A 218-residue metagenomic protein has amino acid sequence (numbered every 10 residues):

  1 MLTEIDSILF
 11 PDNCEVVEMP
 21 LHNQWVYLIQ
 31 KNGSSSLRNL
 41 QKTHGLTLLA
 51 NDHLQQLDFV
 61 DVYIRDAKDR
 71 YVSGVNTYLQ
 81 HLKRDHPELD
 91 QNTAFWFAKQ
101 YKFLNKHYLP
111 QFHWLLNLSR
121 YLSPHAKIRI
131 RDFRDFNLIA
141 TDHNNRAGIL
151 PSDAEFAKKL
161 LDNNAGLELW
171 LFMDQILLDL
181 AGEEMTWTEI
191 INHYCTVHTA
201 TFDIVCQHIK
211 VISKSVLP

Functional and structural regions predicted by a protein language model:
M1-A67: PAPS-dependent sulfotransferase catalytic core
N13-V17, T47-I64, K68-V216: PAPS-dependent sulfotransferase catalytic domain
